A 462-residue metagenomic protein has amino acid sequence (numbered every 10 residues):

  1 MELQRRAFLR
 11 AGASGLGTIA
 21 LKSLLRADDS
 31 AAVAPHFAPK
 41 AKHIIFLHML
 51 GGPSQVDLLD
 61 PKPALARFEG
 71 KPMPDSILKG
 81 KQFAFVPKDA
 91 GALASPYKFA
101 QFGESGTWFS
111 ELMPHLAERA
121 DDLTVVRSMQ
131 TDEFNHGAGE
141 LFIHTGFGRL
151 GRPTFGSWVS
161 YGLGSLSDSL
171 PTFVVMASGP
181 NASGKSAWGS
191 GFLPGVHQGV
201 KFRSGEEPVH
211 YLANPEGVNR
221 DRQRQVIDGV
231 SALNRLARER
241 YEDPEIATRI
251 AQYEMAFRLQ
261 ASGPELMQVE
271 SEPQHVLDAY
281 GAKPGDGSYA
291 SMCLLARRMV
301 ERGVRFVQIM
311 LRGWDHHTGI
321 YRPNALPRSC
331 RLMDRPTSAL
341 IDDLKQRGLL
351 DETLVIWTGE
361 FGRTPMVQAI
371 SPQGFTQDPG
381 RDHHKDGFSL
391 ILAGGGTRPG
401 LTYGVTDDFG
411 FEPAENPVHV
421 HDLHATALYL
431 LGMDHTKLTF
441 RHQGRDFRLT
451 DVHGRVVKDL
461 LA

Functional and structural regions predicted by a protein language model:
M1-A462: Ligand-binding pockets and gating/stacking loops
